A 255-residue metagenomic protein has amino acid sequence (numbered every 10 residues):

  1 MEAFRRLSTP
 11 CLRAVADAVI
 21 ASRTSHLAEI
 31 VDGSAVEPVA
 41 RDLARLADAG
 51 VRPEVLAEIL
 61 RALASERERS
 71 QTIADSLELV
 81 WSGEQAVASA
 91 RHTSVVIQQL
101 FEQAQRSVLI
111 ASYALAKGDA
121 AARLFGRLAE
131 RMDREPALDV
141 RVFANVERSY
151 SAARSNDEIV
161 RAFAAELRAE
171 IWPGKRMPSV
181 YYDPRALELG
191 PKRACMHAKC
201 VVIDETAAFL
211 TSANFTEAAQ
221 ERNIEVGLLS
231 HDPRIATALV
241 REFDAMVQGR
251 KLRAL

Functional and structural regions predicted by a protein language model:
M1-I97, K117-L255: PLD/PLD-like phosphodiesterase catalytic module centered on the HKD motif
I97-S107: Glycine-rich phosphate/diphosphate-binding loops that line cofactor/substrate pockets in enzymes
Q105-L109, D139-V140: Short, surface-exposed connector motifs at secondary-structure boundaries
Y113-A114: Structural motif
